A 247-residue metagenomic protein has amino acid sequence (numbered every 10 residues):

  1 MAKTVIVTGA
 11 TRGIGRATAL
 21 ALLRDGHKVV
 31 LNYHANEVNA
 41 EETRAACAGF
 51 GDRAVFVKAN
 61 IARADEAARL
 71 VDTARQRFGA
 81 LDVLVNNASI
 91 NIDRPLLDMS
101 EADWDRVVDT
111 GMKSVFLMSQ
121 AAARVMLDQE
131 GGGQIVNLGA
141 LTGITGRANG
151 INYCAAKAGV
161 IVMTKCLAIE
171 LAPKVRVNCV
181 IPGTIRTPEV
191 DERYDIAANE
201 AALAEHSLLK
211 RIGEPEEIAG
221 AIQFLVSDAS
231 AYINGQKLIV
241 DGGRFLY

Functional and structural regions predicted by a protein language model:
T11-G13: Conserved glycine-rich cofactor-binding loop
D25-E42: Conserved glycine-rich Rossmann-like NAD(P)H-binding loop of the short-chain dehydrogenase/reductase
P95-L96, D103-V108, E200-L203: Substrate-binding pocket helix/loop in short-chain dehydrogenase/reductase
S119, A156, T164: Active-site helix of classical SDR
R124, A168-P173, A231: Alpha-helical segment proximal to the catalytic Tyr-Lys
A140: Residue(s) in the substrate-gating loop at a strand-loop-helix junction that position the organic substrate next
T145, Q223, N234-Y247: Short C-terminal tail/terminal secondary-structure segment of NAD(P)H-dependent dehydrogenase/reductase domains
